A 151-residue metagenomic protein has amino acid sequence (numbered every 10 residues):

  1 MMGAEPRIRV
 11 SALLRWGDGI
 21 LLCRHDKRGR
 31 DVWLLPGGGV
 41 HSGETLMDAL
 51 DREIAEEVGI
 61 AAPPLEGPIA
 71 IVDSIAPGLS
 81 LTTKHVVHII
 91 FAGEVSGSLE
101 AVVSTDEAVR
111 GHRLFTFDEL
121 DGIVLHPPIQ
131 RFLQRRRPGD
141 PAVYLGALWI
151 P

Functional and structural regions predicted by a protein language model:
M1-L35, A62-P63: N-terminal strand-loop-strand
A12, P68, F91-G93: A structural signal for short, well-ordered beta-strand segments
L14, L34-L35, L46, L50 (+2 more regions): Generic leucine side-chain signal with a strong bias for well-ordered alpha-helical environments
K27, E66-G67, F132: Proline- and acidic/polar-enriched loop/turn elements at helix boundaries
R30-W33, T105-P151: Nudix hydrolase/Nudix homology domain
V40-P64, S74-P128: Unchanged
